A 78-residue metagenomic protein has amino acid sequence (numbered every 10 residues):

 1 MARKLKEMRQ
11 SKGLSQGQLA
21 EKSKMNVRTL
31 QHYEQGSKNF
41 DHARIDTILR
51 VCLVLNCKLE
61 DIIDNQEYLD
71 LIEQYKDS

Functional and structural regions predicted by a protein language model:
M1-G13: A short, Lys/Arg-rich alpha-helix, primarily the initiator
L5, L19, L30-Y33, I62: Conserved hydrophobic/aromatic packing and binding residues within compact polymer-binding modules
Q10, E21, L53: Alpha-helical residues within the helix-turn-helix
K24, I45-D61: DNA major-groove recognition helix of helix-turn-helix/homeodomain DNA-binding modules
M25-D41: Recognition helix of helix-turn-helix/homeodomain-like DNA-binding domains that insert into the DNA major groove
D61-S78: Short, charged recognition helix plus adjacent turn of helix-turn-helix-like nucleic-acid-binding domains
